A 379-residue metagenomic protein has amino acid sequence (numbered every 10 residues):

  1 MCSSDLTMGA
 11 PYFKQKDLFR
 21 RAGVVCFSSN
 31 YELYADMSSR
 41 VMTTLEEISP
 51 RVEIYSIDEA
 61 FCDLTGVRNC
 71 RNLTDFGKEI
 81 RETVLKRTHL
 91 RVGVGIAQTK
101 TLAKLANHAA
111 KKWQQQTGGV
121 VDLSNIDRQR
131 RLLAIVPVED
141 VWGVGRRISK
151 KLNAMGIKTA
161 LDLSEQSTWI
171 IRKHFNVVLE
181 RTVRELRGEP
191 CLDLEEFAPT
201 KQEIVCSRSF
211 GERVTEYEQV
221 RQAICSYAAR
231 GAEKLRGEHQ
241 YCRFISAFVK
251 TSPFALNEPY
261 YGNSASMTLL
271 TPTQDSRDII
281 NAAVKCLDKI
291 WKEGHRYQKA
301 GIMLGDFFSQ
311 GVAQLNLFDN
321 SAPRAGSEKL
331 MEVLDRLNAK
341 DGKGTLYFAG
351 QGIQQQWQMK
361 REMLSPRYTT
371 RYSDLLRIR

Functional and structural regions predicted by a protein language model:
M1-R184, A322-R379: Gly/Gly-Pro- and Ser/Thr-rich, intrinsically disordered tail segments characteristic of DNA damage-repair and tolerance
F27, D63, V183, V205 (+5 more regions): Residues in well-ordered beta-strands of folded domains
Y55-E59, A97-K100, Q240-F244, H295-K299: Short Gly/Ser/Thr- and Asp/Glu-enriched loop/turn motifs at secondary-structure junctions
A60-G66, S264-L270, A313-D319: Short, hydrophobic beta-strand segments
D140, I148-R296, V312: DNA-contacting surface of Y-family translesion DNA polymerases
S252-F254, F307-S309, I353: Short, glycine-/Ser/Thr-/acidic-enriched flexible segments
V284-K340, G344: C-terminal hydrophobic structural anchor segments that stabilize assembly/packing rather than catalytic chemistry
